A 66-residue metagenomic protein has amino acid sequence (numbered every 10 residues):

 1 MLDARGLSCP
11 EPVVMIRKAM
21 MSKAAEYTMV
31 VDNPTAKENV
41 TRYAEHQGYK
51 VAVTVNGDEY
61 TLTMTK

Functional and structural regions predicted by a protein language model:
M1-K23: An N-terminal amphipathic alpha-helical segment
L2-R5, P10, N33, V55 (+2 more regions): Intrinsic disorder
E11-K18, P34-Q47: Amphipathic alpha-helical interaction surfaces in cytosolic regulatory modules
M20-D32: Short glycine-rich, basic-tinged beta-strand/loop micro-motifs
E38-K66: C-terminal structural segments of small proteins and small subunits
